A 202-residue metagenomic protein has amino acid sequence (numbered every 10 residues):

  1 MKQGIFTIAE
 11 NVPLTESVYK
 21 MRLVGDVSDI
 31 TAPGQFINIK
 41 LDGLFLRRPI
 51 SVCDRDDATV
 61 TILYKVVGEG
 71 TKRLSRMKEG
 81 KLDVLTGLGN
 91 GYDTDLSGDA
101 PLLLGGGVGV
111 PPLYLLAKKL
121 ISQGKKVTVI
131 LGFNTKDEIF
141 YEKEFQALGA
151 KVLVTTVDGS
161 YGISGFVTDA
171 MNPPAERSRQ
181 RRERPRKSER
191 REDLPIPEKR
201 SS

Functional and structural regions predicted by a protein language model:
K2-E79: Ferredoxin-reductase
E69-P195, R200-S202: FNR/FR-type flavoprotein reductase catalytic core
